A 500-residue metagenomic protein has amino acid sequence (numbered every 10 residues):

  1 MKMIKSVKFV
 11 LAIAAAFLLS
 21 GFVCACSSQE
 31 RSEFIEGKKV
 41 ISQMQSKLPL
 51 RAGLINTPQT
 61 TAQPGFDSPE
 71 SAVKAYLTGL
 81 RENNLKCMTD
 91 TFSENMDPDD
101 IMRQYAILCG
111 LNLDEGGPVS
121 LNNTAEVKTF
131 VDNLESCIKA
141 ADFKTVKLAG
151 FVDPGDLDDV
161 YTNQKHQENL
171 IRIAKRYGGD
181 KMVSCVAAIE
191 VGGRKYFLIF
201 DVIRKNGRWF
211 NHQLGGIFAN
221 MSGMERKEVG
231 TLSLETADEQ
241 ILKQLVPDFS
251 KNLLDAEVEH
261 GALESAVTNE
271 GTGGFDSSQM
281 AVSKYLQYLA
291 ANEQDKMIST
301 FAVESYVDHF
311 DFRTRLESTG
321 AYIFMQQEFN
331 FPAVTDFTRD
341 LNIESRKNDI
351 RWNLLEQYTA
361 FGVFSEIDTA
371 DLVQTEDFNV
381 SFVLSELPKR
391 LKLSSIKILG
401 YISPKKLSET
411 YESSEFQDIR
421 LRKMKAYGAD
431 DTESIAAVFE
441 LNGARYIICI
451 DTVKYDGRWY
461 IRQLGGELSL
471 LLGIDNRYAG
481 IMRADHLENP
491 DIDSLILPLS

Functional and structural regions predicted by a protein language model:
K2-I13: Bacterial N-terminal signal peptides that target proteins for export
A15-L19: Core hydrophobic alpha-helical transmembrane segments of single-pass membrane proteins
F22-A25: C-terminal motif of bacterial Sec signal peptides marking the signal peptidase cleavage site
S27-Q29: Bacterial signal peptide processing site
E33-N56, N163, N169-F275, P388-K389 (+1 more regions): Low-complexity, intrinsically disordered terminal/linker segments enriched in charged and Gly/Pro repeats
K47-P64, E70, L85, T89-R176 (+2 more regions): Short solvent-exposed beta->alpha transition segments
P64-N84, L245-F249, G273-E293: Short, aromatic-enriched amphipathic alpha-helices that serve as compact interaction elements
N83-K86, R208, E293-D295, G457: Loop/turn elements at helix/coil->beta-strand transitions in domains of secreted/extracellular proteins
